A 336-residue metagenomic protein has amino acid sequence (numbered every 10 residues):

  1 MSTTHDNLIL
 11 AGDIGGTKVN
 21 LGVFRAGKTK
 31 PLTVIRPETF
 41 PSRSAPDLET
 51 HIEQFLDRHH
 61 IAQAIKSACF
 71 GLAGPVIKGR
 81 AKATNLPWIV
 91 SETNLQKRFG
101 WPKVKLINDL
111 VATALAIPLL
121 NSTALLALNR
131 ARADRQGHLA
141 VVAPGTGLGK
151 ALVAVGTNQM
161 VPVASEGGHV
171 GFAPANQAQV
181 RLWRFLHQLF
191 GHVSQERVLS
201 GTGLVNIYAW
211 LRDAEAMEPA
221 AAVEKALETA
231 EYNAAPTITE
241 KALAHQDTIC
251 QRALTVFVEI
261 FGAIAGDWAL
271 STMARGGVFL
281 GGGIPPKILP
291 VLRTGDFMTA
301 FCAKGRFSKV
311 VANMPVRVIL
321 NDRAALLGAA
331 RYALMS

Functional and structural regions predicted by a protein language model:
M1-H60, A64, R181-S336: ATP-binding/phosphotransfer module of carbohydrate and carboxylate kinases, centering on a glycine-rich
I9-D13, I65-C69, K105, A131 (+2 more regions): Short glycine-aspartate micro-motif
F40-S42, A83-P87, K105-A112, A131-D134 (+2 more regions): Active-site nucleophile and cofactor-binding loops and adjacent substrate-binding regions of central metabolic enzymes
T50, T93, D109-A112, T146 (+3 more regions): Residues on a specific face of well-ordered alpha-helices
H59-L106, V111-A124, V141, P286-P290: Short beta-strand-loop/turn "lid" adjacent to the catalytic site in phosphate-handling enzymes
I77, K103-D134, E228-V258, A263: ATP-dependent carbohydrate kinase catalytic cores
I117, A151-V155, W210: A short secondary-structure junction signal
A124-E196, L289-P290, D296-C302, R306-V311: Glycine-rich phosphate-binding loop of actin/hexokinase-like ATP-binding domains
